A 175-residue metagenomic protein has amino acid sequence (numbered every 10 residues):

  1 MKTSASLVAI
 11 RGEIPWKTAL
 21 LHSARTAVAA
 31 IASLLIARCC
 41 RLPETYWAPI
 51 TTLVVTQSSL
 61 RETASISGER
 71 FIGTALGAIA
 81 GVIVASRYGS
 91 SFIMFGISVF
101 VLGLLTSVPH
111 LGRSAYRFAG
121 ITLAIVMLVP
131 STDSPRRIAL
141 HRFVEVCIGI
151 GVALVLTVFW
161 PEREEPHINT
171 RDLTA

Functional and structural regions predicted by a protein language model:
M1-A175: Alpha-helical transmembrane segments and their membrane-interface boundaries that form or gate the permeation pathway
